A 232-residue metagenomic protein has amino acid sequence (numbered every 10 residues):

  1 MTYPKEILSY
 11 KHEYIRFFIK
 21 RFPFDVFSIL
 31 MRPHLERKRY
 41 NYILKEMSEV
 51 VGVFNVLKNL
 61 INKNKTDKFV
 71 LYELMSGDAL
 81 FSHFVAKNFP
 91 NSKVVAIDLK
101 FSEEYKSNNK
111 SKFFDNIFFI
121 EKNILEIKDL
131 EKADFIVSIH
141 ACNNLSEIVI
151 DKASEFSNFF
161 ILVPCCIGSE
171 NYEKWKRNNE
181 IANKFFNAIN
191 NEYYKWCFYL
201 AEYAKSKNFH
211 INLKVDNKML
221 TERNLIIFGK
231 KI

Functional and structural regions predicted by a protein language model:
M1-I232: Class I S-adenosyl-L-methionine
